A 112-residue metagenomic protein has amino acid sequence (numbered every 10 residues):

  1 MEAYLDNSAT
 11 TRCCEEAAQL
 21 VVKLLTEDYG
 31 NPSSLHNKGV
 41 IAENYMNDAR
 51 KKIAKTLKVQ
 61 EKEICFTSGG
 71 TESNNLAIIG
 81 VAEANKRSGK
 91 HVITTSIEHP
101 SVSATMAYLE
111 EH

Functional and structural regions predicted by a protein language model:
M1-H112: Pyridoxal 5′-phosphate
